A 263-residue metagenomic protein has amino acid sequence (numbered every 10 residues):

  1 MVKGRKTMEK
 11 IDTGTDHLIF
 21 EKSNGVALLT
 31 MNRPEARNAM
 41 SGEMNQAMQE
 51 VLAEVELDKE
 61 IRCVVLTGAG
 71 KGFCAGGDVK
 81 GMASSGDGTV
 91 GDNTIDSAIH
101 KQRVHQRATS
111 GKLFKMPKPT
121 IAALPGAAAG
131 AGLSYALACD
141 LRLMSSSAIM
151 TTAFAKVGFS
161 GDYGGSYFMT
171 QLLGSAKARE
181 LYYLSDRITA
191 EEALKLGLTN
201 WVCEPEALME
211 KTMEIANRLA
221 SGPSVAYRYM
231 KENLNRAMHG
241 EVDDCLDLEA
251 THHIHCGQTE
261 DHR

Functional and structural regions predicted by a protein language model:
V2-A69: Conserved CoA-thioester-binding segment of acyl-CoA-metabolizing enzymes
V2-N24, F73, S185-E191, E206 (+1 more regions): C-terminal alpha-helix plus adjacent terminal tail
L29, R33, M48, L66 (+6 more regions): Terminal peptide-recognition signature
N32, N38, G68-G70, G76-D78 (+4 more regions): Conserved phosphate-binding and hydrolysis motifs of nucleotide-dependent enzymes
E35, A39, Q46, N93-R107 (+8 more regions): Residues at secondary-structure transition points
G42, G111-Y227, T251, Q258-T259: Crotonase-fold acyl-CoA enzyme core
M44-A47, H105, L208, E249: Hydrophobic alpha-helical membrane-association signature
G68-K112, A128, E241: Glycine- (often His-adjacent) and acidic-residue-rich active-site loop that binds/positions the CoA thioester
